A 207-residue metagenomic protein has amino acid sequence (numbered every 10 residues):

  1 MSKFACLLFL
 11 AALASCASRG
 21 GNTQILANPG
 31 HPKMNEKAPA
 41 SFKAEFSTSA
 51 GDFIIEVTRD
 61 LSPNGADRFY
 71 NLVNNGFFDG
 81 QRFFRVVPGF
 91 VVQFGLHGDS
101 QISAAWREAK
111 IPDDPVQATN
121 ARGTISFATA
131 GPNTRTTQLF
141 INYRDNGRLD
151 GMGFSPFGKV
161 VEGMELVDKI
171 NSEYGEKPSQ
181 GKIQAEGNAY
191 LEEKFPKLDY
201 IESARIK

Functional and structural regions predicted by a protein language model:
F4-L13: Sec-dependent N-terminal signal peptides
A12, C16-K207: Cyclophilin-like peptidyl-prolyl cis-trans isomerases
